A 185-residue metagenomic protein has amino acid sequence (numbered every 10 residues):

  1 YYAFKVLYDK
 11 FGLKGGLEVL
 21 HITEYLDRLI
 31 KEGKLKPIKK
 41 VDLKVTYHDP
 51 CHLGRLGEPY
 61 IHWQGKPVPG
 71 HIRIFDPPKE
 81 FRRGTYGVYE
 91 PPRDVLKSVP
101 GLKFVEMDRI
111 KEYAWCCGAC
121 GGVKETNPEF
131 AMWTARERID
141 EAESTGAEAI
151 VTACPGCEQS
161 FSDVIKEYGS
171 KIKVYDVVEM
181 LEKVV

Functional and structural regions predicted by a protein language model:
Y1-V185: Iron-sulfur cluster-binding electron-transfer modules in prokaryotic oxidoreductases
